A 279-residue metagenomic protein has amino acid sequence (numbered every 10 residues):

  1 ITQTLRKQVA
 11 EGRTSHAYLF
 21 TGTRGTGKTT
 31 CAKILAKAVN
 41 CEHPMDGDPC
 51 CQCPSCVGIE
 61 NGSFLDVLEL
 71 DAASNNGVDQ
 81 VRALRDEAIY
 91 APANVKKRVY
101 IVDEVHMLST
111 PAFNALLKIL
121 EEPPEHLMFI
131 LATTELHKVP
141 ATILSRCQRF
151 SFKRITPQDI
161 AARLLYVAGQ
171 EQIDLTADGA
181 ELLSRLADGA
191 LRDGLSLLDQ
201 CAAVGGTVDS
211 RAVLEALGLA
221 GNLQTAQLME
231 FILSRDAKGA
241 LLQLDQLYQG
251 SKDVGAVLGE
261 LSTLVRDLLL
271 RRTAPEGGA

Functional and structural regions predicted by a protein language model:
I1-R149: P-loop/Walker A NTP-binding region and its immediately flanking N-terminal helices in P-loop NTPase folds
P54, G58-L65, Q80-A83, K96 (+2 more regions): Extended, largely alpha-helical regulatory/partner-binding modules appended to the mid-to-C-terminal parts
